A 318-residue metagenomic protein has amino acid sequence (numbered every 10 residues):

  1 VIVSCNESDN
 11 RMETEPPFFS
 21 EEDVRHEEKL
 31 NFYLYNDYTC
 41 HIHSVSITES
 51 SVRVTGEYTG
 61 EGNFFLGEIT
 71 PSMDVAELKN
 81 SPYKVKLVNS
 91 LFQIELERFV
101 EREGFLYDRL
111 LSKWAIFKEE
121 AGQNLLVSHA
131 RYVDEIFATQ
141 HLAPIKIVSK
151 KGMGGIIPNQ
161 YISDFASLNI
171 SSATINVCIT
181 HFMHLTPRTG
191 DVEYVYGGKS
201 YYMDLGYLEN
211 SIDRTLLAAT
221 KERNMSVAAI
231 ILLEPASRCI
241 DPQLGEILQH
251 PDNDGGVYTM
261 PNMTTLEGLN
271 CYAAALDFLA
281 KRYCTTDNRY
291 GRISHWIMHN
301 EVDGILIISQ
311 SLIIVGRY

Functional and structural regions predicted by a protein language model:
V3-D23: Bacterial Sec-dependent N-terminal signal peptides
E7-R11, S90, E135, F165: Short linear motifs in intrinsically disordered/low-complexity regions
T14-E15, L142, Q249: Selective for proline/serine-rich intrinsically disordered segments in cytosolic/nuclear regulatory regions
P17-H141: Beta-strand-enriched, solvent-exposed domains that form extended recognition/catalytic surfaces
S20-E28, P144-I147, K199-S200, G268-N270: N-terminal start-of-chain detector that recognizes signal peptides and the immediate post-cleavage beginning
E95-E101, L111, N124-H181, P187: Boundary/entry segment of secreted carbohydrate-active catalytic domains
E103-D108, A143, T189-G198: Short linear motifs in intrinsically disordered
S171-Y318: Substrate-binding cleft and catalytic face of glycoside hydrolase catalytic domains, especially the flexible beta-alpha
